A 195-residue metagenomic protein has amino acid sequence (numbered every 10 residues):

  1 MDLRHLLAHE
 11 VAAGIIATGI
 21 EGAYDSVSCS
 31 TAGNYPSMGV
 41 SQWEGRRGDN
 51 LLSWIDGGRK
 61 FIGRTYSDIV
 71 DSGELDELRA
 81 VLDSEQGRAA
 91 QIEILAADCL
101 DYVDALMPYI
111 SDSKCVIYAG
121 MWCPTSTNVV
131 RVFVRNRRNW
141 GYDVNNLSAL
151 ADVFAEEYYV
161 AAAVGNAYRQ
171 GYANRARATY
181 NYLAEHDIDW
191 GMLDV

Functional and structural regions predicted by a protein language model:
M1-Y109, S113-V116, G120-V195: Cell-wall polysaccharide-cleaving catalytic domain and substrate-binding groove, primarily in peptidoglycan/chitin
